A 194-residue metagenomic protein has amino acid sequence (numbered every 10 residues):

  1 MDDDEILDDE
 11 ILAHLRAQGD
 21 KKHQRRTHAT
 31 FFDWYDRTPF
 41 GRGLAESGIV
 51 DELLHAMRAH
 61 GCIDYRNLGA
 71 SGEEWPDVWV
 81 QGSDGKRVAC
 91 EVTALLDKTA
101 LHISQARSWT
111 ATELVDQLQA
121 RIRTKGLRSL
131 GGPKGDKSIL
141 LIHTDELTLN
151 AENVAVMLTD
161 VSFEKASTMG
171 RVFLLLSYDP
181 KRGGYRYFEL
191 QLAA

Functional and structural regions predicted by a protein language model:
M1-E74, S83, V88, V92-A194: Charged, structured surface patches that assemble and position nucleic-acid processing machinery
